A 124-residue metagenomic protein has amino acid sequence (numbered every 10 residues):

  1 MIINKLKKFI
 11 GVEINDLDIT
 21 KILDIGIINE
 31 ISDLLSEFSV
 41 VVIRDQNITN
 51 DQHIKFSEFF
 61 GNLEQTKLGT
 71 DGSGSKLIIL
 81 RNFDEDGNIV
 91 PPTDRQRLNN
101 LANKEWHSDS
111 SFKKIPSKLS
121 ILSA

Functional and structural regions predicted by a protein language model:
I2-A124: Fe(II)/2-oxoglutarate oxygenase catalytic core
